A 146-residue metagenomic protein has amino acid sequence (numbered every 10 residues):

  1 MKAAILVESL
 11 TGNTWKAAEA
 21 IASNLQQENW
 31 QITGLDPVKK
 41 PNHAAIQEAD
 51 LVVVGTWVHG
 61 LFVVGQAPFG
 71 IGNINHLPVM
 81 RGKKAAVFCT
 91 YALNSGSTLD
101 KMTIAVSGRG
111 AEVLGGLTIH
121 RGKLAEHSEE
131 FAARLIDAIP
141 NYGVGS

Functional and structural regions predicted by a protein language model:
M1-A4: Extreme N-terminal starter segment of soluble prokaryotic enzymes
L6-E8, F88: Short hydrophobic segments within beta-strands
N13-K16, A22-L35, A45-S146: FMN-binding flavodoxin-like domain, especially the glycine-rich phosphate-binding loop
N42: Acidic, amphipathic alpha-helical patches
